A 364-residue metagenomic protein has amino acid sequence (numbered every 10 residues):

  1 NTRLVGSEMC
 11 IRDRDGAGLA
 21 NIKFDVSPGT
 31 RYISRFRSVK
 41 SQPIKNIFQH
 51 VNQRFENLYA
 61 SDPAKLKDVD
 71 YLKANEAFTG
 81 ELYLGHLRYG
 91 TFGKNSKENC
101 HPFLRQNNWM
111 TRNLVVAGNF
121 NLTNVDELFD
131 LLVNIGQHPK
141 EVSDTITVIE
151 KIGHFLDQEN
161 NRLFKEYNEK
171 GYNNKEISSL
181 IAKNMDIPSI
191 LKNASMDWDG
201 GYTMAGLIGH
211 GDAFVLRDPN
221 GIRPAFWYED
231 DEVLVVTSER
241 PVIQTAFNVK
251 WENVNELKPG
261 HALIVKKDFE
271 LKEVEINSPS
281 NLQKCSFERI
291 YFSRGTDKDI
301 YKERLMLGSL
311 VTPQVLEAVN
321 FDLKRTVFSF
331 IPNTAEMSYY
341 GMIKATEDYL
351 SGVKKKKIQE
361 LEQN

Functional and structural regions predicted by a protein language model:
N1-R3, S7-K258, I264-V327, I331-P332 (+2 more regions): Conserved short alpha-helical segments that host acidic/polar catalytic motifs at enzyme active sites
A335: C-terminal substrate/ligand-recognition segments
K344-N364: Short, glycine/charge-rich flexible loops or terminal/linker lids adjacent to PRPP-binding catalytic cores
